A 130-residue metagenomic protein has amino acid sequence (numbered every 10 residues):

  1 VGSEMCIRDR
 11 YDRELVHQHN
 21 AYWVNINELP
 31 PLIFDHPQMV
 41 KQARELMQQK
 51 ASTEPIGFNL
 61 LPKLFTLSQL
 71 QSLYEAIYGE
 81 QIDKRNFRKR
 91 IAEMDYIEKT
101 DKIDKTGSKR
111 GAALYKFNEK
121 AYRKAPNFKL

Functional and structural regions predicted by a protein language model:
S3-I7: Short, small-residue-biased leader/transition segments that mark boundaries at the very start of proteins
R8-L130: Nudix hydrolase/Nudix homology domain
